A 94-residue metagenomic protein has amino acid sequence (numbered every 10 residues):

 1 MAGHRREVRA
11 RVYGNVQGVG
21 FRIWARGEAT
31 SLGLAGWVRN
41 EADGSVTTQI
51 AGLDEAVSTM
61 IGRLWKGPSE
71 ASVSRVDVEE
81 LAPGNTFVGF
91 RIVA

Functional and structural regions predicted by a protein language model:
M1-A94: Intrinsically disordered, low-complexity, mixed-charge
